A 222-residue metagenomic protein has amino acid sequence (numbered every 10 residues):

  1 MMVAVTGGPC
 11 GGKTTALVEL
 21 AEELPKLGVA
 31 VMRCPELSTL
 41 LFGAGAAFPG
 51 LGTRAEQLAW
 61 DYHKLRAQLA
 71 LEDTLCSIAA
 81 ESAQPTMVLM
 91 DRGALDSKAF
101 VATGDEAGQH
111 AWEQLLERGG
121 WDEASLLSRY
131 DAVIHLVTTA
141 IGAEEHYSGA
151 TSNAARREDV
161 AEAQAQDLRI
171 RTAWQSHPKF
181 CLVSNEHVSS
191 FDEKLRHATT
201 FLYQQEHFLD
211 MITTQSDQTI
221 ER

Functional and structural regions predicted by a protein language model:
V5: Hydrophobic anchor at the beta1->P-loop junction of P-loop NTPases
P9: The conserved Walker
K13: Conserved lysine of the Walker
A16: Hydrophobic positions on the alpha1 helix immediately C-terminal to the Walker A/P-loop
A21-A67: Conserved substrate/cofactor phosphate-moiety recognition/catalytic segment in nucleotide-dependent phosphotransferases
W60-L127: Glycine-rich phosphate-binding loop used to anchor ATP phosphates in small-molecule kinases, encompassing both
F100, G104-T172, N185-S189: A glycine- and Lys/Arg-enriched "phosphate-lid" helix/loop adjacent to the NTP-binding pocket of small-molecule kinases
S152-A155, E162-R222: NTP-dependent small-molecule kinase module
